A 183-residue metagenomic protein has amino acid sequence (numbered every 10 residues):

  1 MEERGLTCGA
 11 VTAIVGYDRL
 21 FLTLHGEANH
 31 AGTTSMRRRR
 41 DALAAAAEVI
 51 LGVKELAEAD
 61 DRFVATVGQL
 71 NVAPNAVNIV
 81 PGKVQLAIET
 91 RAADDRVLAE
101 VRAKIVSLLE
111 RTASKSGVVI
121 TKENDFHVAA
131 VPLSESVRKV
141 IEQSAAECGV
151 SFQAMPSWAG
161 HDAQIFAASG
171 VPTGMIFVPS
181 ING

Functional and structural regions predicted by a protein language model:
M1-R96: Midchain, well-structured core segments that form catalytic/ion-binding scaffolds
I14-G16, A59, I79-G82, S114-S116 (+3 more regions): A structural signal for short secondary-structure junctions
H25-A31, C148, I181-G183: Glycine/charged-rich beta-loop-alpha catalytic/anionic-binding loops adjacent to active sites
T33, K54-V67, R111-N124, S151-P156: Flexible, glycine/charged-enriched surface loops at secondary-structure junctions
G52-D60, R91, L108-S116, S144-C148 (+2 more regions): Change "in soluble alpha/beta enzymes" to "in soluble alpha/beta proteins
T66-N75, A87-E89, A93-D94, V119-R138 (+1 more regions): A short beta-alpha structural unit
G82, F152-G183: Zn-dependent metallopeptidase/amidohydrolase metal-coordination segment
E100-E110: Short amphipathic alpha-helices in soluble, non-transmembrane regions that often serve as interface/regulatory elements
